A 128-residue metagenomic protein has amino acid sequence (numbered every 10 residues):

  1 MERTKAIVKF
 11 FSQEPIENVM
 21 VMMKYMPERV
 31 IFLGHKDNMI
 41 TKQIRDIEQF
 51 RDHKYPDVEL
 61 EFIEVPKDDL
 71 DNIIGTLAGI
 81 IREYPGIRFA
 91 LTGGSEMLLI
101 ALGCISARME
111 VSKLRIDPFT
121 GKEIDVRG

Functional and structural regions predicted by a protein language model:
M1-R88, M97-G128: Long, low-complexity, Lys/Arg-enriched
T92-G94: Glycine-rich beta-strand-to-loop/alpha-helix junction loops that act as flexible
